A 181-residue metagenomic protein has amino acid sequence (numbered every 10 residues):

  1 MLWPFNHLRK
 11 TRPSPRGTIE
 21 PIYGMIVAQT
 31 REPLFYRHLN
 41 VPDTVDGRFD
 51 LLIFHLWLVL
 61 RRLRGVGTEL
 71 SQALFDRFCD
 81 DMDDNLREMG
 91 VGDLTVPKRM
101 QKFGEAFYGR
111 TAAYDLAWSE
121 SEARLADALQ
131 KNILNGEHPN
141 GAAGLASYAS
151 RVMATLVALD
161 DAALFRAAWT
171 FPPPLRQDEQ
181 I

Functional and structural regions predicted by a protein language model:
M1-I181: Surface/interface-facing alpha-helical segments and adjacent flexible terminal/loop regions used for partner/assembly
